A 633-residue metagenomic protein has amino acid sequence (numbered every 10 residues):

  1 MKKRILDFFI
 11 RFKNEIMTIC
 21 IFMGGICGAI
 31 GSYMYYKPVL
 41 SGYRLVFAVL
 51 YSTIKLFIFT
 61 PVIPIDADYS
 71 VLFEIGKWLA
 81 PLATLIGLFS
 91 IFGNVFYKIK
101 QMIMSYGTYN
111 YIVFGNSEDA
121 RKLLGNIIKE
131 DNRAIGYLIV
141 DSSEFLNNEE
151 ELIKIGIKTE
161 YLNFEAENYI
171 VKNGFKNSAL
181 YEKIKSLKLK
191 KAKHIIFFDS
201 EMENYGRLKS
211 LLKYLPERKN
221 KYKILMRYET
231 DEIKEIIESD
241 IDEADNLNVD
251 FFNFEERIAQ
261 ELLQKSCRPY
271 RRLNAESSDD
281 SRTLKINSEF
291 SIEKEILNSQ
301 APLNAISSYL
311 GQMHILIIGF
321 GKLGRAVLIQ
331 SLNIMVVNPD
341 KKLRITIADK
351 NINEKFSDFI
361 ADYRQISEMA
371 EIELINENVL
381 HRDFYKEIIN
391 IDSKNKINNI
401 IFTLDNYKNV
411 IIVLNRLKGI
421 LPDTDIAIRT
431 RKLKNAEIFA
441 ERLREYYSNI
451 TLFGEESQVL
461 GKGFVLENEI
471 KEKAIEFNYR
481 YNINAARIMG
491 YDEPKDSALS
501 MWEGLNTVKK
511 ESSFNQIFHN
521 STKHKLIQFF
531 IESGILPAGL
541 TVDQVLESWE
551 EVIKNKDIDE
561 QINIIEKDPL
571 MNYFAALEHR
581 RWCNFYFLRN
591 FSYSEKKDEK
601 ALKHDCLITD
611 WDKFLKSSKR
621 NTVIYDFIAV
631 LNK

Functional and structural regions predicted by a protein language model:
M1-I26, G31-M34, P38-Y51, P61-L85 (+4 more regions): Cytosolic regulatory regions of ion transport systems
K616-K633: C-terminal non-catalytic accessory extensions
